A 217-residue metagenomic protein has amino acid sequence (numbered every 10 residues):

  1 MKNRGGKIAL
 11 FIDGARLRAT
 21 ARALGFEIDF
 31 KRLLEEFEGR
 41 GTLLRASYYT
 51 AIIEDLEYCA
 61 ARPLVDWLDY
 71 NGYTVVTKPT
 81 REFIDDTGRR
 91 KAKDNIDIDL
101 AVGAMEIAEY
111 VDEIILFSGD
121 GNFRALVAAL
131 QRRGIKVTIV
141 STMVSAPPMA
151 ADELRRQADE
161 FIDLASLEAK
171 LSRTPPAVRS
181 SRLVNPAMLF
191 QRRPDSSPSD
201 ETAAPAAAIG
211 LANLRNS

Functional and structural regions predicted by a protein language model:
M1-S217: Terminal and domain-boundary accessory regions
